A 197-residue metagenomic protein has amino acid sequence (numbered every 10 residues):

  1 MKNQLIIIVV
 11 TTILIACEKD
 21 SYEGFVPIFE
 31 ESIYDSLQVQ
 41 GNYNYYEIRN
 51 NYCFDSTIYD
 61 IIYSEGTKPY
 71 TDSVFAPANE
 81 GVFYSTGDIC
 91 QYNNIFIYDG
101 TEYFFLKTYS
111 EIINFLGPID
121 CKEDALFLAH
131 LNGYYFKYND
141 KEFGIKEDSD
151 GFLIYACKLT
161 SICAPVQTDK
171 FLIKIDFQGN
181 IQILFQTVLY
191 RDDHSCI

Functional and structural regions predicted by a protein language model:
K2-V9: Sec-dependent signal peptide recognition, specifically the positively charged N-region followed immediately by
I13-A16: C-terminal motif of bacterial Sec signal peptides marking the signal peptidase cleavage site
E18-D20: Bacterial signal peptide processing site
Q40-K146: Surface-exposed acidic loop/strand-edge motifs in secreted or periplasmic proteins that form small linear binding
Y138-D140, A164-F171: Short, surface-exposed coil-to-beta transition loops
D148-K158: A short hydrophobic beta-strand element
L159-C163: Short glycine/acidic-enriched loop and turn motifs that connect beta-strands
L184-I197: Short, solvent-exposed aromatic-acidic interface loops
